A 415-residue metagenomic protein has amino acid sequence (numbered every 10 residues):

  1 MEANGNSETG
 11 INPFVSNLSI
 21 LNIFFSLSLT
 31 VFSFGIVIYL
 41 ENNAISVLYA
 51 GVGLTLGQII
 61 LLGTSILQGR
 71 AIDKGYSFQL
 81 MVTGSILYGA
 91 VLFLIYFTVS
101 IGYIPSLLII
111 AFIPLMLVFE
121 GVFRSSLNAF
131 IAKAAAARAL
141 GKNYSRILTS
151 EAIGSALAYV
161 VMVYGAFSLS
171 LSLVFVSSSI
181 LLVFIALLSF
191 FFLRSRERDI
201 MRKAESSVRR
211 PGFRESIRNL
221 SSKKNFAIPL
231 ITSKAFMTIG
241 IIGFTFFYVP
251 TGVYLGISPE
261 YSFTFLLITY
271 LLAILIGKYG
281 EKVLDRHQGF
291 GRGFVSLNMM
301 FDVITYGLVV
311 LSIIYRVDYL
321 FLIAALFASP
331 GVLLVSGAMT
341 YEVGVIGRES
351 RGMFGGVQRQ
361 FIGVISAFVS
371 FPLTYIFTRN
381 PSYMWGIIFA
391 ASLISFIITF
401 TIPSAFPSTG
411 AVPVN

Functional and structural regions predicted by a protein language model:
M1-N12, S195-T232: Juxtamembrane intracellular "pre-TM" segments in multi-pass secondary transporters
G5-I59, F226-S233, M237-G256, S262-L266: Helix-loop boundary and gating motifs at the non-cytosolic
I23, P105-F123, Y319-L334: Hydrophobic core of transmembrane alpha-helices in multi-pass small-molecule transporters, especially MFS/SLC-type
T64-S77, I276-F290, F377: Helix-to-loop junctions at the C-terminal end of transmembrane segments in multipass secondary transporters
I86-Y103, M300-Y315: C-terminal ends and interior cores of transmembrane alpha-helices in multi-pass membrane transporters/permeases
I113-E151: Cytoplasmic helix-loop-helix junction between adjacent transmembrane helices in 12-TM secondary transporters
V122-A135, L333-G347: Intracellular juxtamembrane helix-capping segments at the cytosolic ends of symmetry-related transmembrane helices
E349-T378: A late C-terminal transmembrane helix in Major Facilitator Superfamily
